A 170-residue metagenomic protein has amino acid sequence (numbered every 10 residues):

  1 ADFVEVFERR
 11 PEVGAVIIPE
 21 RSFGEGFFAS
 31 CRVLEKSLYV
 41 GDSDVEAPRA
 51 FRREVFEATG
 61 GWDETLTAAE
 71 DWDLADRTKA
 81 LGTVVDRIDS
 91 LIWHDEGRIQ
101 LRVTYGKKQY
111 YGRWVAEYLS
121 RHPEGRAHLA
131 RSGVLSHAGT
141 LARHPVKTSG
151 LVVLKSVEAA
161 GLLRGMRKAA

Functional and structural regions predicted by a protein language model:
A1-A29: Conserved donor NDP-sugar-binding/catalytic core segment of glycosyltransferases
D2-E5, S30, D73-R77, K107-Y110 (+1 more regions): Alpha-helical elements of Rossmann-like donor-binding domains used by nucleotide-donor carbohydrate transfer enzymes
P19-F23, V33-E57, L66-T67: A recurrent flexible, glycine/aromatic-enriched loop bordering the glycosyltransferase active site that acts as
S30-K36, V103-Y105: Short, hinge-like loop/turn segments at secondary-structure boundaries
R49, V55-G60, T65-H94: A short, conserved alpha-helix in the catalytic core of glycosyltransferases
A58-T59, D95, T104, Y118: Residues that scaffold the ATP/ADP-binding catalytic core of kinase and kinase-like folds
R102, G106-A170: Non-catalytic, C-terminal membrane-associated alpha-helical segments of glycosyltransferases
